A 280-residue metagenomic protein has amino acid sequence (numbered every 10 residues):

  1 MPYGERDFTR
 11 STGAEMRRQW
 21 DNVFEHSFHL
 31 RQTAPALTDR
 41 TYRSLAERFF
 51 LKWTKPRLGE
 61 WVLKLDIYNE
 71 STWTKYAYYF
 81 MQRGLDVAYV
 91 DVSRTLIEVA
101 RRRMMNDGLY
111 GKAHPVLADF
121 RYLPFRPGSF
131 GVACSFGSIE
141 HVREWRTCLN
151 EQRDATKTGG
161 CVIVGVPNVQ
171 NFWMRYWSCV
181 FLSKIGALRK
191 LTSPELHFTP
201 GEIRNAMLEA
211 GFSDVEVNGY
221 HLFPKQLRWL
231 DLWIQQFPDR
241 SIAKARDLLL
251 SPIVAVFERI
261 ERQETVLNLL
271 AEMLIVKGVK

Functional and structural regions predicted by a protein language model:
P2-L58, Y79, L96, G108: Conserved class I S-adenosyl-L-methionine
W61-Y122: Class I SAM-dependent methyltransferase SAM/SAH-binding core
C134: A conserved beta-strand element that flanks and buttresses the S-adenosyl-L-methionine
G137-H141: Short catalytic micro-motifs in class I SAM-dependent methyltransferases
R146-C161: A short glycine-rich, Lys/Arg-flanked "PGG" loop and its adjoining helix->strand segment in the class I
C161-G186: Conserved class I S-adenosyl-L-methionine
I185-E202: Acceptor-substrate binding/catalytic loop of class I
E216-K280: A C-terminal cap/extension of S-adenosyl-L-methionine-dependent methyltransferases that defines the acceptor-substrate
